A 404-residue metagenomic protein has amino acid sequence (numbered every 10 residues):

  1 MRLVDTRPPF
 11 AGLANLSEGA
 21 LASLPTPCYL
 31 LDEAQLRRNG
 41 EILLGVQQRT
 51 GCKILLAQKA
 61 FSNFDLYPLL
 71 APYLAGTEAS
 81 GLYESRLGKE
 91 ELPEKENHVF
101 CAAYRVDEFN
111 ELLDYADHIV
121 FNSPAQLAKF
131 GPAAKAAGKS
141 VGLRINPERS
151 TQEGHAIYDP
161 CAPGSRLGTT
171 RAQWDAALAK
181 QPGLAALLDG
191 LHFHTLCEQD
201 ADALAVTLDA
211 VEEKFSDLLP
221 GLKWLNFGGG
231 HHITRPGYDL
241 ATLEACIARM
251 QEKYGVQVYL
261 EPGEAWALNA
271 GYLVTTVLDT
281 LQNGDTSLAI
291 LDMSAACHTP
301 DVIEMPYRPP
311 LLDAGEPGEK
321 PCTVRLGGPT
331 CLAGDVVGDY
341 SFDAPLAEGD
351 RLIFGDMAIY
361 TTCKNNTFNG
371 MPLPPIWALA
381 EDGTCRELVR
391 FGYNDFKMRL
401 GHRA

Functional and structural regions predicted by a protein language model:
D5-Y104, E108, S294, F342-G355 (+2 more regions): N-terminal capping/small domains of soluble enzymes
E18-L24, G190-H194, G228: A short small-residue
R49-W224, C246-R249: Active-site-proximal beta-alpha core segment in soluble small-molecule metabolic enzymes
R149-T151, C197, I233, W266 (+1 more regions): Feature marks short, surface-exposed loop/turn motifs that line or immediately flank catalytic pockets and channel
H194-L196, L225-T234, P262-A265: Glycine-rich beta-strand-to-loop/alpha-helix junction loops that act as flexible
A205-A210, D239-A245, T275, S341: Charged helix-capping and loop-helix junction motifs
C246, Q257-A404: Charged (often Lys/Glu-rich) extended helix/loop segments that serve as interaction or gating elements
